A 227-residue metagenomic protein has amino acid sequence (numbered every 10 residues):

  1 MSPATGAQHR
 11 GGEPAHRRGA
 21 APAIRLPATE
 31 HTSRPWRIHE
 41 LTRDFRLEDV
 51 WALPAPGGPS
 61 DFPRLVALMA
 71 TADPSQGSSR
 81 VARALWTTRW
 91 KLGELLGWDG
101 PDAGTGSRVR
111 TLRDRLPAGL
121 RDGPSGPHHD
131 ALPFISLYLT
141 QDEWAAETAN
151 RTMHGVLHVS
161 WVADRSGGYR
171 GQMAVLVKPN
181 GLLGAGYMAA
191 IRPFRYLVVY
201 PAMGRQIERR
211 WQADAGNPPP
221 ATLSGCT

Functional and structural regions predicted by a protein language model:
S2-G123: Hydrophobic ligand-binding cavity/cleft-lining segments
Q76-S79, W161, G171-Q172, A185 (+1 more regions): Glycine-rich loops and low-complexity Gly/Arg-rich segments that provide flexible linkers or classic glycine-based
A82-L85, V175-P179, A202-R209: Short C-terminal domain-edge/linker segments immediately following a structured domain
G106-P127, L132, N217-T227: An exposure/low-complexity boundary signal
R121-R165: Hydrophobic-ligand binding "helix-grip"
E143-A145, M153-V156, R165-S166, R170 (+1 more regions): Short terminal or interdomain "cap/linker" segment that borders an active site or interface and mediates
N150-A189: Beta-strand/loop substructures that line and gate deep hydrophobic ligand-binding cavities in soluble
Y187-P218: A conserved amphipathic terminal alpha-helix motif
